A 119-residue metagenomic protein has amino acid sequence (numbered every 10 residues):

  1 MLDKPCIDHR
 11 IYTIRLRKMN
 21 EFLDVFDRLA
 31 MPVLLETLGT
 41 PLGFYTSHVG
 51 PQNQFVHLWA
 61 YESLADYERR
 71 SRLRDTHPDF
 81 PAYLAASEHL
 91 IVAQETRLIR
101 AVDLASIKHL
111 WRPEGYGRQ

Functional and structural regions predicted by a protein language model:
M1-V25, P32-V33, T40-P41, D103-S106 (+1 more regions): Surface-exposed interaction/gating patches
L2, D24-L42, E62-I99: An amphipathic, aromatic/His-enriched active-site/gating alpha helix that lines ligand/cofactor pockets
C6-T13, Y45-D75, E95-R97, L110-Y116: Short, well-ordered beta-strand segments in beta-rich or mixed alpha/beta enzyme and ligand-binding folds
